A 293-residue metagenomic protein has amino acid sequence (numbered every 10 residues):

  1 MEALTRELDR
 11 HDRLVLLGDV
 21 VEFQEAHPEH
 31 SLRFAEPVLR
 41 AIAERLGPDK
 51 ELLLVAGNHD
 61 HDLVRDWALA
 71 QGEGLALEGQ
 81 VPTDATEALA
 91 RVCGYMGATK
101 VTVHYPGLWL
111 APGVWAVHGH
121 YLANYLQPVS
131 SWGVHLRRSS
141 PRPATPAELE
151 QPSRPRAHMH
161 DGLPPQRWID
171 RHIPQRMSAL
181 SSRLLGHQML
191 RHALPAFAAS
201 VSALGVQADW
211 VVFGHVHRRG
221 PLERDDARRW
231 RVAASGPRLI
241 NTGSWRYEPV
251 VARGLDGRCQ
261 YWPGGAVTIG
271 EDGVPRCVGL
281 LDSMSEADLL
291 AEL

Functional and structural regions predicted by a protein language model:
M1-L293: Extended recognition/assembly regions associated with phosphoester-bond processing machinery
